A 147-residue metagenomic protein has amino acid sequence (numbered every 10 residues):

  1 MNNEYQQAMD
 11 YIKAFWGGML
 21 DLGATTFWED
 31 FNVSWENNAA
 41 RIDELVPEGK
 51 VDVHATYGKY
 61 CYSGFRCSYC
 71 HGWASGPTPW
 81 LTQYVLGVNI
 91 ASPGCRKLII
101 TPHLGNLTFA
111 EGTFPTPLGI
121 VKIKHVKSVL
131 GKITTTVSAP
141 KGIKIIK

Functional and structural regions predicted by a protein language model:
M9-K147: Non-catalytic C-terminal accessory modules of carbohydrate-active enzymes
